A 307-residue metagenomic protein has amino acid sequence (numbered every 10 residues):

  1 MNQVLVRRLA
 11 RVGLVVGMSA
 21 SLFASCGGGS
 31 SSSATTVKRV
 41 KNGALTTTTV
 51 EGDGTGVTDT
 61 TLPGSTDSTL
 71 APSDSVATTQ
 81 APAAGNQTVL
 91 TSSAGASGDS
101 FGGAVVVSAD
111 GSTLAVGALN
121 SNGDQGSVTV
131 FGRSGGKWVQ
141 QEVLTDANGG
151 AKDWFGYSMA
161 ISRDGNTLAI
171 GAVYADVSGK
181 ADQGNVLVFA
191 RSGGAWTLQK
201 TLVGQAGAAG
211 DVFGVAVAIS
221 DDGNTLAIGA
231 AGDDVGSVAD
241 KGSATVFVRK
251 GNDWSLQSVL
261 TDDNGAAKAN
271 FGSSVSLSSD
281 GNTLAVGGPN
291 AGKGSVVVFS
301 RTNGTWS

Functional and structural regions predicted by a protein language model:
N2-G13: Bacterial N-terminal signal peptides that target proteins for export
V6-R7, S21, S30: In a subset of proteins, long, contiguous C-terminal domains/tails are tracked
V16-A20: Alpha-helical transmembrane segments
F23-S25: C-terminal motif of bacterial Sec signal peptides marking the signal peptidase cleavage site
G27-T35: Bacterial lipoprotein signal-peptidase II cleavage site
G28, T69-S307: Conserved beta-strand/short-helix segments that make up beta-rich extracellular adhesion/recognition modules
T35-T36, T46-V50, G56-T69, D74-T79: Extracellular mucin-like PTS domains
